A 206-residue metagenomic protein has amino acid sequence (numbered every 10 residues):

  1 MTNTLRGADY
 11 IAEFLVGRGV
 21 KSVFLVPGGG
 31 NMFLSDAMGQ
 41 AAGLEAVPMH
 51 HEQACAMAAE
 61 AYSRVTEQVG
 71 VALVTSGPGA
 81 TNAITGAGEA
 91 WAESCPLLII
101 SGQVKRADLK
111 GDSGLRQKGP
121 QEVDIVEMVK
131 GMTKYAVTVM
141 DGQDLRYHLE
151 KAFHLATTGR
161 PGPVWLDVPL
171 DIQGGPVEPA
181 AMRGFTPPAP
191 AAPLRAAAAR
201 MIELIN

Functional and structural regions predicted by a protein language model:
M1-N206: N-terminal alpha/beta PP-like core and its mobile active-site loop of ThDP/TPP-dependent enzymes
